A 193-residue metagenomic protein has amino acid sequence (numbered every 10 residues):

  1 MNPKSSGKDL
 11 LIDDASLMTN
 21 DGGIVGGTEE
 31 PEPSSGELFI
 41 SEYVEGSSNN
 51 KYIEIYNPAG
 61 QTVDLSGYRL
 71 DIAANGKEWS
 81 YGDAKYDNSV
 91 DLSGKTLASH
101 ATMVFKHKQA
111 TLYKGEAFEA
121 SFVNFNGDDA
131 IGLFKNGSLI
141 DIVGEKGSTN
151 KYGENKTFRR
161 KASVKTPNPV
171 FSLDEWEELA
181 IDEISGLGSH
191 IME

Functional and structural regions predicted by a protein language model:
M1-G7, I40, G115-A120: Extracellular glycan-interaction patches encoded by glycine-rich segments
N2-N20: Extracellular carbohydrate recognition
D14-G23, R160-A162, I191-E193: Short beta-strand-to-coil "C-cap" segments at the C-terminal boundary of structured domains/repeats, marking
G23-N75, F125-N126, G147-S148: A structural motif detector for short, solvent-exposed N-terminal "entry" segments of globular domains
F39-E42, E54, R69-I72, T102-K106 (+3 more regions): Structural recognition of the beta-strand scaffold that forms the well-ordered cores of secreted hydrolase catalytic
G76-D87, T166-L173: Acidic Ser/Thr/Pro-rich low-complexity disordered segments that often serve as glycosylated linkers/stalks around
K85-S148: Secretome/extracellular-domain signature
A120-S189: Conserved beta-structured recognition patch
